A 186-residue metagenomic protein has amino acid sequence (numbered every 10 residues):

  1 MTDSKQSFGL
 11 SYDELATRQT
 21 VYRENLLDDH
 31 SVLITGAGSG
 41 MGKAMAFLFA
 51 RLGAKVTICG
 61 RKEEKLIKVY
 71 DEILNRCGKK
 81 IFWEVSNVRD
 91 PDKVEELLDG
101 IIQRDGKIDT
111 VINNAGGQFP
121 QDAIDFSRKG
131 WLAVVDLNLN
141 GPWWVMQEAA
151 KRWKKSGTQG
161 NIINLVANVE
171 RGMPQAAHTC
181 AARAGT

Functional and structural regions predicted by a protein language model:
M1-D29: Non-catalytic terminal and boundary segments that flank Rossmann-like NAD(P)-dependent oxidoreductase
H30, G78, K107-I108, W153-N168: Active-site loop of short-chain dehydrogenase/reductase
S31, G38-G40: Conserved glycine-rich cofactor-binding loop
E63-E64, V85-L97, R128: The beta1-alpha1 cofactor-binding region of Rossmann-like NAD(H)/NADP(H)-dependent oxidoreductases
D122-A123, S127-V135: Substrate-binding pocket helix/loop in short-chain dehydrogenase/reductase
M146-Q147: A short, exposed helix-loop element centered on a Lys and neighboring polar residues
K154, I163-G185: Catalytic loop of short-chain dehydrogenase/reductase
